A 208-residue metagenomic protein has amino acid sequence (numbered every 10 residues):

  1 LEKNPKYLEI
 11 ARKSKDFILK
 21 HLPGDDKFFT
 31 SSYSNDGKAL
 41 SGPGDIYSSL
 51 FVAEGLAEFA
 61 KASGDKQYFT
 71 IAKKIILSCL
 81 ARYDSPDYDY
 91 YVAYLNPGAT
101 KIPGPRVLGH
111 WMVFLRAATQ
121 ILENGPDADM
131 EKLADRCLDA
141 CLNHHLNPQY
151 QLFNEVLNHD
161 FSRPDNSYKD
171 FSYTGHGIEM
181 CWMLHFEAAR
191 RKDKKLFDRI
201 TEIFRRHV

Functional and structural regions predicted by a protein language model:
L1-V208: Glycan-recognition and catalytic cores of secretory/periplasmic carbohydrate-active enzymes
